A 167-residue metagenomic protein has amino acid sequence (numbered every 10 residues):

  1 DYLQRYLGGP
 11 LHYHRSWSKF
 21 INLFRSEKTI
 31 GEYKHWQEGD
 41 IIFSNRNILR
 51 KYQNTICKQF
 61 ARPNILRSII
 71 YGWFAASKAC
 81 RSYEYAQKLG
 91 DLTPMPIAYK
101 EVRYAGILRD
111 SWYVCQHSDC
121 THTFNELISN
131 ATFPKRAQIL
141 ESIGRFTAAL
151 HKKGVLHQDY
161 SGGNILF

Functional and structural regions predicted by a protein language model:
D1-H12, W17: Non-catalytic N-terminal targeting/anchoring module and adjacent flexible stem/linker that precedes the structured
G8, R25-S26, S129: Generic surface-pattern signal
H12-F124, S142-K153: Conserved ATP-binding subdomain of kinase catalytic cores across diverse folds
T123-T132: AlphaC helix of the protein kinase catalytic domain
R136-L140: Short alpha-helical scaffold element within the canonical Hanks-type protein kinase domain
V155-G162: Catalytic-loop of the protein kinase fold
